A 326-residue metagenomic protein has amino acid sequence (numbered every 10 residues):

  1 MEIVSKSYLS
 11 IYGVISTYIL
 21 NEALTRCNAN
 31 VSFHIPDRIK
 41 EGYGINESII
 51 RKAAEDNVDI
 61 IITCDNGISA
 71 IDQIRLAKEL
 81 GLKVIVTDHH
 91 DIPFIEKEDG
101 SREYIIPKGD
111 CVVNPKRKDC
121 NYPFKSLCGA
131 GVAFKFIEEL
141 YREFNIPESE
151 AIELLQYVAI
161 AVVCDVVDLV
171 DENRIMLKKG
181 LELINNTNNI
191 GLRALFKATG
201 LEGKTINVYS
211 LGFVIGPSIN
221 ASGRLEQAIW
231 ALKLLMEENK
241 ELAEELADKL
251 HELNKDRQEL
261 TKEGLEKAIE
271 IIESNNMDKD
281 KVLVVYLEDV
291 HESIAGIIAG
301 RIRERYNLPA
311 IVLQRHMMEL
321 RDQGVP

Functional and structural regions predicted by a protein language model:
M1-I60, L80, E98-G100, K108 (+1 more regions): Hydrophobic helix-and-loop "lid/oligomerization" segment in the mid-to-C-terminal part of catalytic domains
A54-S126, A130, F134-E143, E153 (+1 more regions): Active-site cavity-forming subdomains of large catalytic enzyme subunits
